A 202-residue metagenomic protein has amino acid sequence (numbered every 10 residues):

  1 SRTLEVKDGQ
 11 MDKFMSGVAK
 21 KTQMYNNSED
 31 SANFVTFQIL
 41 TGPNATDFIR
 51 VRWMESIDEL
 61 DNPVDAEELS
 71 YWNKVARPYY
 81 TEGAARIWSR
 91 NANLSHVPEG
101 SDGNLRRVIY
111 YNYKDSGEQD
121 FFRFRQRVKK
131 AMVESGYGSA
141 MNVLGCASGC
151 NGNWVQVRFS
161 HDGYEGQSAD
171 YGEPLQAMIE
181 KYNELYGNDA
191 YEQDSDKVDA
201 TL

Functional and structural regions predicted by a protein language model:
S1-L202: Short S/T/G/P-rich N-terminal loop/turn motif that feeds into the first structured element of a domain
